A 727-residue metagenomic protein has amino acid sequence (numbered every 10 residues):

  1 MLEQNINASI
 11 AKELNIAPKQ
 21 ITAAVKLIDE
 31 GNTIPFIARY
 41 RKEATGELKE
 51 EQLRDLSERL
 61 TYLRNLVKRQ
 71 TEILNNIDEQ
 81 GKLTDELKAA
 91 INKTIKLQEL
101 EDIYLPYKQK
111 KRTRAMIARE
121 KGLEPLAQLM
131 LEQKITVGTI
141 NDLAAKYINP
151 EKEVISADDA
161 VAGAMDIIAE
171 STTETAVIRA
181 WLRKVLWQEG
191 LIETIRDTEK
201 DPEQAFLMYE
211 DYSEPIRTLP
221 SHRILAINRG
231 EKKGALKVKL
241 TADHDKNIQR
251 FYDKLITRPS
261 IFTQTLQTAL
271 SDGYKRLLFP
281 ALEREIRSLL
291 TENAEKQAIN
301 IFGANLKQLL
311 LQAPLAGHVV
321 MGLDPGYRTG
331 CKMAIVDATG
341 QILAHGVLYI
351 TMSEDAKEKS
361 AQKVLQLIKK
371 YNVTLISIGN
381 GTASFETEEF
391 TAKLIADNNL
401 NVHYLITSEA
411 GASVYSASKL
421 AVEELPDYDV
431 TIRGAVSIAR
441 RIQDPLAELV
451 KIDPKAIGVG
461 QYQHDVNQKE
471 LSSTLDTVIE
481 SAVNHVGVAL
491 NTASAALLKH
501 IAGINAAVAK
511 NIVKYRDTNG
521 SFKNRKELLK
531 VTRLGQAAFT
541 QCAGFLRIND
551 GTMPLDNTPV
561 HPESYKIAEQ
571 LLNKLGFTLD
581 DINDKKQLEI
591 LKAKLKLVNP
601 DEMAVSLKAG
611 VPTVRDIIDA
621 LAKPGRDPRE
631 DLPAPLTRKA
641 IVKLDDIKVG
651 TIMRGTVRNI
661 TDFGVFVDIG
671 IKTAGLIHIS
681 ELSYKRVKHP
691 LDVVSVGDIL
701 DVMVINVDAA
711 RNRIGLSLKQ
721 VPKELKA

Functional and structural regions predicted by a protein language model:
M1-T22, D29: Generic start-of-chain signal for non-secretory N-termini
I6, N65-K82, N92, E423-S521 (+5 more regions): Long, highly charged, low-complexity intrinsically disordered interaction regions that mediate electrostatic DNA/RNA
A17-P18, E30-G31, L97-Q98, L123 (+18 more regions): Short flexible coil/turn linkers enriched for glycine and charged/polar residues that connect secondary-structure
Y40-K42, D243, P325, A338-T339 (+10 more regions): Short, ordered loop/turn segments at secondary-structure junctions
Q52-D55, Y62, L66-G322, R328-S416 (+2 more regions): Duplex nucleic acid-engaging cores and interfaces of nucleic-acid transaction enzymes
N76, I103-Y104, G230-H244, D253-L278 (+2 more regions): Structured, non-catalytic alpha/beta "coupling" segments that mediate domain-domain communication and provide generic
K184-L191, L323-Y327, G381-A383, T407-V414 (+5 more regions): A glycine-rich phosphate-binding loop feature that marks nucleotide/adenosyl-phosphate handling sites
G551-T552, D556-A727: Single-stranded RNA-binding regions, centering on S1/OB-family and related RNA-binding modules
